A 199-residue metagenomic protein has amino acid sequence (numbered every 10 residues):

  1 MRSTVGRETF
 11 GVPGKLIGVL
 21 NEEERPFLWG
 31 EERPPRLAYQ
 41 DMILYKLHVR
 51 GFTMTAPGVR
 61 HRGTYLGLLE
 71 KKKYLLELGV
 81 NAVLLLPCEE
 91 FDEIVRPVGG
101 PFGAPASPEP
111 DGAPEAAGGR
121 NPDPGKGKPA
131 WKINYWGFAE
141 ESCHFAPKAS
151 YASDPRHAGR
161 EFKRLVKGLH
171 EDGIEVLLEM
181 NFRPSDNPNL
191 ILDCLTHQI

Functional and structural regions predicted by a protein language model:
M1-K46, T53-R60: The feature marks proteins involved in alpha-glucan
R36-D41, L76-E77, E171: Extracellular/periplasmic catalytic domains that process cell-envelope and extracellular macromolecules
I43-Y45, V83-L85, V176-L178: Hydrophobic faces of well-ordered beta-strands that scaffold small-molecule active sites in alpha/beta enzyme cores
L47, L75, L85, H144 (+1 more regions): Conserved, mostly hydrophobic/aromatic
H61-L75, D186-I199: Short, acidic/polar
E70-E89, W131: Catalytic domains of carbohydrate-active enzymes, especially glycoside hydrolases
L86-D92, M180-N187: Short, solvent-exposed turn/loop segments enriched in Gly/Ser/Thr/Pro and often Arg
V95-E171, P184-I199: Aromatic- and acidic-residue-enriched carbohydrate-binding clefts of CAZyme catalytic domains
